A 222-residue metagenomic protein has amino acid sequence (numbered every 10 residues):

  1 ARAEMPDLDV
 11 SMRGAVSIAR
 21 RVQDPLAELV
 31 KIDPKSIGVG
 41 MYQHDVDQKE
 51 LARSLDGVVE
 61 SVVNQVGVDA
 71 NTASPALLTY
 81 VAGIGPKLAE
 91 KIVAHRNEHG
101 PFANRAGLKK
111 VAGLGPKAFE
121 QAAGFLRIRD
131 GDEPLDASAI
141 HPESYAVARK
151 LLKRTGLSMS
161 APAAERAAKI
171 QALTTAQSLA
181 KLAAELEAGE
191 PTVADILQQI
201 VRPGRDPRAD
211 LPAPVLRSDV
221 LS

Functional and structural regions predicted by a protein language model:
A1-D56: Phosphate- and other anionic-substrate recognition elements at nucleic-acid/protein interfaces
A3-E4, V58-S61, A89-K91: A short, structure-level motif marking secondary-structure boundaries and short turns
V46-E50, E60-S61, F119-Q121: Short hydrophobic/aromatic-rich motifs at helix boundaries and adjacent loops
L51-A73: Generic long, charged, amphipathic alpha-helical segments
Q65-L216: Accessory alpha-helical DNA-binding modules that contact the DNA backbone or grooves
